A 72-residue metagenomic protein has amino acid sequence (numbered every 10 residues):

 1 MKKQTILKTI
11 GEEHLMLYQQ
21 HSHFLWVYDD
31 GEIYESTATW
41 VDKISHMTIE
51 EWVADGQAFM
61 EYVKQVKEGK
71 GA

Functional and structural regions predicted by a protein language model:
M1, E61-A72: Short intrinsically disordered terminal tails
M1-L15: Negatively charged, low-complexity tracts enriched in Asp/Glu with abundant Ser/Thr
I6-T9, W52-V66: Charge-rich, solvent-exposed alpha-helical interaction surfaces
K8, E12, K43-H46, E68: Intrinsic disorder/low-complexity segments, especially N-terminal tails and targeting/processing regions
E12, E32, Q57, K70-A72: Intrinsically disordered, low-complexity regions
L17-M60: Acidic, low-complexity, intrinsically disordered interaction modules
